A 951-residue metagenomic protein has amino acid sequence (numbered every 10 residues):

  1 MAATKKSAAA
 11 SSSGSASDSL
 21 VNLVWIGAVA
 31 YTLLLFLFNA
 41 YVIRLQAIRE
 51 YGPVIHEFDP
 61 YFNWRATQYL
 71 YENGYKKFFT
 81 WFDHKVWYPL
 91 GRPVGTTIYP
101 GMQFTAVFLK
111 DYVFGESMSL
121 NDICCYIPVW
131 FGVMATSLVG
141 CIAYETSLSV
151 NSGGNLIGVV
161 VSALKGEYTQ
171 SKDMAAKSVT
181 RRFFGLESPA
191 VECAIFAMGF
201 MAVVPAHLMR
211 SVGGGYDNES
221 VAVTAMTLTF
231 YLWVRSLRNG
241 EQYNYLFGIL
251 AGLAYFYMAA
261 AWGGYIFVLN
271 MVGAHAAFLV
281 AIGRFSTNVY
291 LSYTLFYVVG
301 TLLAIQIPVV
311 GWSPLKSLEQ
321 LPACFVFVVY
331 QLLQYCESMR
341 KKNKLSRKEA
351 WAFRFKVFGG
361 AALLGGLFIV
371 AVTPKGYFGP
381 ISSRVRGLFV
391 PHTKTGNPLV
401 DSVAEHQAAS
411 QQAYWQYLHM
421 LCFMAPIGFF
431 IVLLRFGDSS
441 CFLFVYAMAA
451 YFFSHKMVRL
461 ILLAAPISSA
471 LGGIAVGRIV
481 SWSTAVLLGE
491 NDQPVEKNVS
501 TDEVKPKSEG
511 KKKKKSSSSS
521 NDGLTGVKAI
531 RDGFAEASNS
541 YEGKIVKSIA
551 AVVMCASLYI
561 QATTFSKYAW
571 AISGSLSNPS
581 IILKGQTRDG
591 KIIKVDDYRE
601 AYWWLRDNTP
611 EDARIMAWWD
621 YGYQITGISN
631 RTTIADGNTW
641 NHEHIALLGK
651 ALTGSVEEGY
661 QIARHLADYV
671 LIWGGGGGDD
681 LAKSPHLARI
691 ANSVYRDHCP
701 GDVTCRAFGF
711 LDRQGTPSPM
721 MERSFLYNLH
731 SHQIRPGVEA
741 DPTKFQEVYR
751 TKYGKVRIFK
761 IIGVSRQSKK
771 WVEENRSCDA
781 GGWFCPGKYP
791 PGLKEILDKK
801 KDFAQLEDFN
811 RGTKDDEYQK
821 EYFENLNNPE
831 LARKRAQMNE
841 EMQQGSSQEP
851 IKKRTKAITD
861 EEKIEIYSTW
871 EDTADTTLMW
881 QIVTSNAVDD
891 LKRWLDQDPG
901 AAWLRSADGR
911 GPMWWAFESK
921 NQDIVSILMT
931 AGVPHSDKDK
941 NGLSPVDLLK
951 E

Functional and structural regions predicted by a protein language model:
M1-A47, F58, M134, E187-V191 (+3 more regions): Start-transfer (signal-anchor) and selected internal transmembrane alpha helices of multi-pass inner/ER membrane
A2-K6, F36, E116, N491 (+2 more regions): Extracytoplasmic
T32-Y41, H84-V86, I127-R284, Y293-V310 (+2 more regions): Membrane-embedded helix bundles of polyisoprenyl
L34-A135, V204, D217-S220: Membrane-interface coil-to-helix junctions
L318-R340, A352-F442, E503-E509, K515 (+1 more regions): Alpha-helical transmembrane segments at the extracellular/periplasmic loop-to-helix junctions of multi-pass membrane
D872-M879, L904-P912, K938-S944: Ankyrin-repeat boundary/"N-cap" motif
Q881-N886, W915-N921, L948-K950: Ankyrin repeat A-helix N-terminal signature
R893-G900, S926-P934: Ankyrin repeat domain, specifically the short helix-to-loop turn at the C-terminus of the second helix of each repeat
